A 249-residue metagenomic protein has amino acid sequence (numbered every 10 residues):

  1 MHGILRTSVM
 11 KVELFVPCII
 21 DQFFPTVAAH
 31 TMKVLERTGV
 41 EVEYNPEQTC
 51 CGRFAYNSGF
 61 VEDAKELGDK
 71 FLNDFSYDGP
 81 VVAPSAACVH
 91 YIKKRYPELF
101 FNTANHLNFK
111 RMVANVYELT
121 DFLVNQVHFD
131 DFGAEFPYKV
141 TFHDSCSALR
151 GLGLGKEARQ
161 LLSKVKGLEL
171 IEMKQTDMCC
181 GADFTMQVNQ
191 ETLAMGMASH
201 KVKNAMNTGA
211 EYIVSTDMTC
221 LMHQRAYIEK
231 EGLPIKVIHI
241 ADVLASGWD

Functional and structural regions predicted by a protein language model:
H2-D249: Iron-sulfur cluster-binding electron-transfer modules in prokaryotic oxidoreductases
